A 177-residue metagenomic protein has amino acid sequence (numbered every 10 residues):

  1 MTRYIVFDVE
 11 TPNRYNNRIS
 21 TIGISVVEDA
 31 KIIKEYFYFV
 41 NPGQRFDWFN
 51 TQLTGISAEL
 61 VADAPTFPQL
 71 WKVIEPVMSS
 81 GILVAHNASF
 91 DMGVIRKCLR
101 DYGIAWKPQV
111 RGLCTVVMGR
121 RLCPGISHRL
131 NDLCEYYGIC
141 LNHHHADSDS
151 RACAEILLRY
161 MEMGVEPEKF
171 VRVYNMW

Functional and structural regions predicted by a protein language model:
M1-R100, I104-V110, P124-H144: Conserved non-catalytic scaffold segment of RNase H-like nuclease domains
T2, I156-W177: Acidic two-metal-ion nuclease catalytic site recognized across multiple nuclease folds, prominently DnaQ/RNase D-T
Q69, V117, S150-A152: Short secondary-structure boundary/hinge segments and terminal tails
I95, M118, C153-L157: Buried hydrophobic packing segments
L113-C123: Short, flexible loop segments at boundaries between secondary-structure elements
H145-R159: Acidic, divalent-metal-coordinating active-site segment for phosphoryl/phosphodiester hydrolysis, typified by short
